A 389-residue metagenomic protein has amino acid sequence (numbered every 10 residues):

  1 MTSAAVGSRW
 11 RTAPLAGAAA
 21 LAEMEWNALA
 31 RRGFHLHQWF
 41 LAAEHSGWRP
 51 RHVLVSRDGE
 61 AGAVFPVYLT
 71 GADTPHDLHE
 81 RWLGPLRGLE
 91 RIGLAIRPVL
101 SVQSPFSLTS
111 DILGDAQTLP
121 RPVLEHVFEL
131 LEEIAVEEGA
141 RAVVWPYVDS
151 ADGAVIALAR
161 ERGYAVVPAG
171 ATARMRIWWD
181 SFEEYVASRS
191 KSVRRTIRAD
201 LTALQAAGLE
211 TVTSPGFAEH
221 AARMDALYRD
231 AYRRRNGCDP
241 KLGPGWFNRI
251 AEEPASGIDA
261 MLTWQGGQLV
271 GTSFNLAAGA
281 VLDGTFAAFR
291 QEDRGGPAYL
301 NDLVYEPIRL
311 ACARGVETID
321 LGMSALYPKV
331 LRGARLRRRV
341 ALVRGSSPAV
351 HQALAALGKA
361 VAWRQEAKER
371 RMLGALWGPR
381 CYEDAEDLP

Functional and structural regions predicted by a protein language model:
T2-S3: Secondary-structure boundary/capping micro-motif
G7-P85, E132-E133, R141-G296, P379-P389: A conserved beta-strand-loop-helix scaffold within acyl/acetyltransferase catalytic domains
R49-R51, S56, T70-V166, G279-R344: Acyl-donor binding region in acyl/amide transferases
G88-I92, S101-Q103, W179-E183, A207-V212 (+7 more regions): Low-complexity, flexible helical/coil segments
T202, A222, A226, R235 (+2 more regions): C-terminal catalytic domain of photolyase/cryptochrome flavoproteins, centering on the FAD-binding pocket
R229-N236, A251-A255, Q268, F274-N275 (+6 more regions): Hydrophobic alpha-helix feature that most strongly marks membrane-spanning transmembrane helices and their immediate
